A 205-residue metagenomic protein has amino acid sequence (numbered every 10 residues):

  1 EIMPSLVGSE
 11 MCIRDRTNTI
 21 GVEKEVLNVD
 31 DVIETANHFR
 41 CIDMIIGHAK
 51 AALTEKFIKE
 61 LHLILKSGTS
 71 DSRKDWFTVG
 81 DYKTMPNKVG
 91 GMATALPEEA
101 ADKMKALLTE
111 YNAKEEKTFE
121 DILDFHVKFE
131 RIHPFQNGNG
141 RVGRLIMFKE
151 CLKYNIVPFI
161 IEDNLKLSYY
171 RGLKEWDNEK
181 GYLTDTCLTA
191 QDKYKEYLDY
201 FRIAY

Functional and structural regions predicted by a protein language model:
S9-Y205: FIC/Doc superfamily catalytic core
